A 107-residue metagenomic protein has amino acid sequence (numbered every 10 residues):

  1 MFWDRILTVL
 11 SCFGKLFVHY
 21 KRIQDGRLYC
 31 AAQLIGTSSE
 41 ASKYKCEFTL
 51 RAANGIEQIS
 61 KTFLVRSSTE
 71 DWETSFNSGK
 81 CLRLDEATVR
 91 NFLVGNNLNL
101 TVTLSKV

Functional and structural regions predicted by a protein language model:
M1-V107: A structural signal for beta-rich interaction modules in eukaryotic proteins
